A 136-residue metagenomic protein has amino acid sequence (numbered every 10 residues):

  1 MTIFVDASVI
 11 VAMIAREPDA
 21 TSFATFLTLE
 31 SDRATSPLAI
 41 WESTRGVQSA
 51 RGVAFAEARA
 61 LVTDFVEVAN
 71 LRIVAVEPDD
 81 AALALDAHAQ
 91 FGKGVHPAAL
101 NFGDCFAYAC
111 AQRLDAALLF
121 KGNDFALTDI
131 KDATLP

Functional and structural regions predicted by a protein language model:
M1-A39, A50-D64, T134: Short, well-structured N-terminal submotif of metal-dependent ribonuclease cores
D6, D104, G122-D124: Acidic active-site catalytic centers that drive phospho-/nucleotidyl reactions and related ester hydrolyses
A12-I14, G46, T128: Residues that scaffold the ATP/ADP-binding catalytic core of kinase and kinase-like folds
L27, E67, Q112: Anion (oxyanion) recognition and catalysis
R72-A117: Active-site neighborhoods of divalent-metal-dependent phosphate/nucleic-acid chemistry enzymes
Y108-P136: Acidic, PIN/NYN-like endoribonuclease modules and their adjacent C-terminal/linker elements
